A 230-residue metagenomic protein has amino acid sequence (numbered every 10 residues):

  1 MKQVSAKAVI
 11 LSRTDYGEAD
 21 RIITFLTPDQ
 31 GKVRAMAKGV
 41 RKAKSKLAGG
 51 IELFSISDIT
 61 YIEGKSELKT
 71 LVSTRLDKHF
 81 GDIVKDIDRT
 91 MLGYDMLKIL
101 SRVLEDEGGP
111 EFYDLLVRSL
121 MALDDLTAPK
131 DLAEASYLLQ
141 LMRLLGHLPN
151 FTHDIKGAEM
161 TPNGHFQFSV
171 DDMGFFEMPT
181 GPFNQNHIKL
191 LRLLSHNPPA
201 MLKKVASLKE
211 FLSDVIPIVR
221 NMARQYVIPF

Functional and structural regions predicted by a protein language model:
M1-R21, L26-F230: Non-catalytic alpha-helical scaffolds and adjoining flexible linkers that form interface surfaces for assembly
